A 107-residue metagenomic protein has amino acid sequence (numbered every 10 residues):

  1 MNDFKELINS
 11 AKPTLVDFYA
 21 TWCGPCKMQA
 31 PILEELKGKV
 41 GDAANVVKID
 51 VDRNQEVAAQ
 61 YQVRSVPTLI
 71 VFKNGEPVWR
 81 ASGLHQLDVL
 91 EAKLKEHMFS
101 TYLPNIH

Functional and structural regions predicted by a protein language model:
M1-P13, Q55: A short beta-strand-turn-helix
E6-L7, V57-Y61, K93: CheY-like receiver
A11-K12, Y19-W22, S65: Short pre-active-site segment immediately N-terminal to redox-active cysteine/selenocysteine motifs in thiol-based
L15-V16, V46, L69: Hydrophobic beta-strand anchors of alpha/beta hydrolase catalytic cores
K27-V40: Typically the conserved alpha-helix immediately C-terminal to a functionally engaged Cys/Sec in thioredoxin-like
V51-V57: Structural microenvironment flanking redox-active thiols in thiol-disulfide oxidoreductases
Y61-I70: Structural micro-motif
V71-P104: Non-catalytic, surface beta->alpha helical segment in thiol-disulfide oxidoreductase systems
